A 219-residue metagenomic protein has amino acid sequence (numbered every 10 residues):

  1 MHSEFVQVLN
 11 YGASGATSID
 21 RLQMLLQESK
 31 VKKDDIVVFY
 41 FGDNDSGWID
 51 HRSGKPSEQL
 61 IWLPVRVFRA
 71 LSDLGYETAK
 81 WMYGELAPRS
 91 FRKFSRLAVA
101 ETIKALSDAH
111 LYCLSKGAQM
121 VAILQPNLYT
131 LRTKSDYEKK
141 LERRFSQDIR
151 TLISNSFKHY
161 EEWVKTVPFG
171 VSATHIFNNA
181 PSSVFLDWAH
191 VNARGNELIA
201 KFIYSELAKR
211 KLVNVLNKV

Functional and structural regions predicted by a protein language model:
M1-R66: Conserved SGNH/GDSL esterase-like catalytic core that processes O-acyl groups on lipids and polysaccharides
H2-E4, K116, V167: Helix C-cap/helix->beta junction micro-motif
V6-G15, R92, A109, V164 (+3 more regions): Catalytic domains that recognize anionic headgroups
N10-G12, L124-Q125, S172-H175: Residue-level recognition of beta-strand->loop/alpha-helix junctions
S18, L22, V99, I103 (+1 more regions): Short, amphipathic alpha-helical "lid/cap" segments that border enzyme active or binding sites
G42-E162, N178-S182: Serine-dependent acyl-ester chemistry module
V164-F169, V184-V219: Histidine-centered active-site loop/cap adjacent to the catalytic His in serine esterases/O-acetyl transfer systems
F169-P181: Active-site-adjacent bridging/hinge elements
